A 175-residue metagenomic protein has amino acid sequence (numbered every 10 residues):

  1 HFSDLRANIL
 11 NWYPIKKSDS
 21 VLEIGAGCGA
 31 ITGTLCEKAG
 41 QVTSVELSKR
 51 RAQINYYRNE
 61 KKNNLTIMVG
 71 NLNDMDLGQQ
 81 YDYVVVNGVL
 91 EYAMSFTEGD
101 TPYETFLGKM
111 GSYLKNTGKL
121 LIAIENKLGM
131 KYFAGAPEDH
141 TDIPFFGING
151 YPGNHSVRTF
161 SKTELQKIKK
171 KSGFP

Functional and structural regions predicted by a protein language model:
K17-G27: Conserved class I S-adenosyl-L-methionine
C28-A39: Conserved SAM-binding loop of SAM-dependent methyltransferases across substrates and taxa, primarily the Class I
S48-R50: Conserved SAM/SAH-binding beta-strand->alpha-helix loop
K61-L72: Conserved SAM-binding strand-loop segment of SAM-dependent methyltransferases
D76-V84: A short acidic, Gly/Pro-enriched loop at the edge of an enzyme's catalytic core that lines a small-molecule cofactor
T101-K119: A short glycine-rich, Lys/Arg-flanked "PGG" loop and its adjoining helix->strand segment in the class I
L121-P144: Conserved class I S-adenosyl-L-methionine
H155-G173: Short alpha-helix
